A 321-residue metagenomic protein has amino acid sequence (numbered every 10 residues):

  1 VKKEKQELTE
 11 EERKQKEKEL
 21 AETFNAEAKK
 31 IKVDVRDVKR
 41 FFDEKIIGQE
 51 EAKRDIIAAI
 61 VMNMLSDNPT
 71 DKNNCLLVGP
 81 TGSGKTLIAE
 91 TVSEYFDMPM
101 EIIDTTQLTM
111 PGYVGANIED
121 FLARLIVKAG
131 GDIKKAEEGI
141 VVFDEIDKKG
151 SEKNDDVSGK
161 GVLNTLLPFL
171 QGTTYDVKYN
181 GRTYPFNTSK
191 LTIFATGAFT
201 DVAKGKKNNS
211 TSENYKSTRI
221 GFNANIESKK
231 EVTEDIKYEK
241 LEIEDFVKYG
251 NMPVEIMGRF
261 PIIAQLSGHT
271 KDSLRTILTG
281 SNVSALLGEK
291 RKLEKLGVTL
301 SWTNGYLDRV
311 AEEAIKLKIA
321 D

Functional and structural regions predicted by a protein language model:
V1-V127, G131-D321: AAA+ P-loop NTPase nucleotide-binding core of proteostasis motors
